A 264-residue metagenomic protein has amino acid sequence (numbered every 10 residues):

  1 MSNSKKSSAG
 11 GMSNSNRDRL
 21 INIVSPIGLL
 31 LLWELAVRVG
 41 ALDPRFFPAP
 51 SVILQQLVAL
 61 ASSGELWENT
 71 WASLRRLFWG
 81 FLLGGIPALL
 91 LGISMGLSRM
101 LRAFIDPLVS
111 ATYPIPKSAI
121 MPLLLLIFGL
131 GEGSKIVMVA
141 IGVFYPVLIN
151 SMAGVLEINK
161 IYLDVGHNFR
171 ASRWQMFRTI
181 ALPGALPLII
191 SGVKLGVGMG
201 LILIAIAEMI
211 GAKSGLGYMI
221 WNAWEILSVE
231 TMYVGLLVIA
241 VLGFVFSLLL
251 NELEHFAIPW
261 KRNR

Functional and structural regions predicted by a protein language model:
M1-I27, L248-R264: Transmembrane alpha-helical segments of polytopic membrane transport and secretion proteins
A9-S15, V39-G85: Periplasmic/extracellular loop-to-transmembrane helix junction in inner-membrane transport proteins
R38, I93, M100-P107, N150 (+4 more regions): Membrane-spanning helices that line or support transport/gating and their immediate boundary helices in channels
W79-V109: Transmembrane-helix boundary motif in ABC transporter permease subunits
S110-P146, A153-G154: Generic hydrophobic transmembrane alpha-helix motif, especially the helices
V137, I141, R173-I206, I239: Transmembrane alpha-helices
N150, G154-G192, I220: Short cytoplasmic-facing helical segments at TM-TM junctions of multi-pass membrane proteins
G217-E254: Hydrophobic alpha-helical transmembrane segments of polytopic membrane proteins
